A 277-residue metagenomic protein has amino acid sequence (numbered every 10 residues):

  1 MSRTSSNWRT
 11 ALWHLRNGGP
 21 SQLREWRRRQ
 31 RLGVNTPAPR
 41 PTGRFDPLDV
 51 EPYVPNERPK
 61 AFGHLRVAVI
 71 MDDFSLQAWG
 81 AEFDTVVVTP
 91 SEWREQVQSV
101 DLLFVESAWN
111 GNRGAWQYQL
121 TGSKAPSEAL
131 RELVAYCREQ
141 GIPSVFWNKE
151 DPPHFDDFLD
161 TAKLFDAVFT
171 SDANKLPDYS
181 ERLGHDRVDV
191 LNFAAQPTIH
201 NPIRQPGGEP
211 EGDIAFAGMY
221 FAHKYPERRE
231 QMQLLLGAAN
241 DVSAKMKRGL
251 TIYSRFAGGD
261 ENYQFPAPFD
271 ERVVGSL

Functional and structural regions predicted by a protein language model:
M1-P37: Boundary detector for helix-to-coil junctions that initiate low-complexity/charged tails
W26-E92, Q96-V97, S107-N110, A115-W116 (+3 more regions): Nucleotide-sugar donor-binding catalytic core of glycosyltransferases
P59-K60, H64-R66, C137-F146: Short beta-strand/loop segments at the ligand-binding rim of alpha/beta enzyme cores
V100-D101, D166, D213: Conserved acidic residues
Q117-A135: A short, gly/pro- and small-residue-rich
A135-P143, F165-D166, H185-R187: A short helix->loop->beta-strand "cap" motif at the edges of active sites that frequently abuts
V145-L159, P197-I199: Nucleotide-sugar donor phosphate/pyrophosphate-binding loop at the beta->alpha transition of glycosyltransferases
L159-V168: A conserved, positively charged/aromatic
